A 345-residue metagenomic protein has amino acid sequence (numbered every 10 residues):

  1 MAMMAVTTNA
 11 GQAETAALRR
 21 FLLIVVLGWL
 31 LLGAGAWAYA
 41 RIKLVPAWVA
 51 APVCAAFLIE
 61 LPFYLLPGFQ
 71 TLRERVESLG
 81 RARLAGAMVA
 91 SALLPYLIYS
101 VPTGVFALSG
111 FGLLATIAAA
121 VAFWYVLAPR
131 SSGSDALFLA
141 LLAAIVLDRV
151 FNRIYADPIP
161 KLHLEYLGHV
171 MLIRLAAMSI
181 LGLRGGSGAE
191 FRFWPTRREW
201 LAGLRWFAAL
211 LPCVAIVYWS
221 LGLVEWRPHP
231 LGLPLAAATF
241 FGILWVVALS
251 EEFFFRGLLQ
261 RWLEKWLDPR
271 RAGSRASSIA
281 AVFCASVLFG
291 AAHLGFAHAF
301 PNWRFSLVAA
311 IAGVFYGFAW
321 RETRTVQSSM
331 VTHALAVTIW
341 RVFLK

Functional and structural regions predicted by a protein language model:
A2-A17, G68-A85, G188-E199, W262-G273: Membrane-interfacial, low-structure loops and terminal tails that flank and connect transmembrane helices in multi-pass
A2-Q70: N-terminal signal-anchor module of multipass membrane proteins
G11, W206-K345: Transmembrane helix-loop-helix hairpins at the membrane interface of multi-pass integral membrane proteins
L18-A36, V53-L58, R81-Y96, L139-V146 (+2 more regions): Alpha-helical transmembrane segments
A34-L44, L66-T71, L94-V105, D148-P160 (+2 more regions): Juxtamembrane "helix-exit" motif on the non-cytosolic side of transmembrane helices
A47-A55, A82-L183: Alpha-helical transmembrane segments in multi-pass membrane proteins
P62-L72, A122-S131, S179-A189, Y218-L223 (+1 more regions): Structural signal for the C-terminal ends of transmembrane alpha-helices and the immediately following loop
R130-D135, R153-A248, K265-R270: Juxtamembrane helix-loop-helix connectors linking adjacent transmembrane helices in multi-pass membrane enzymes
